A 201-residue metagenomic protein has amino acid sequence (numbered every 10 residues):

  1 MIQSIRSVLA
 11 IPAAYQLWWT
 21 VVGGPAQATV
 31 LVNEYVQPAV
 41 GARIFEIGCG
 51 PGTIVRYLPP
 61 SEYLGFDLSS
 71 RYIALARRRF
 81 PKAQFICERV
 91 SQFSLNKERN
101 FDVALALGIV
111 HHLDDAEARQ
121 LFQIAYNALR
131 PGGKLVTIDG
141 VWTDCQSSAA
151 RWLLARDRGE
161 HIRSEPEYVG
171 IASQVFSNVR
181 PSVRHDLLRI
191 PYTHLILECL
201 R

Functional and structural regions predicted by a protein language model:
I2-A28: Class I SAM-dependent methyltransferase Rossmann-like catalytic core, especially the SAM/SAH-binding loop
V22-V40: Conserved alpha-helix/loop element of class I SAM-dependent methyltransferases that forms part of the SAM/SAH-binding
G41-G50: Conserved class I S-adenosyl-L-methionine
G50-Q92: Class I SAM-dependent methyltransferase SAM/SAH-binding core
L105: A conserved beta-strand element that flanks and buttresses the S-adenosyl-L-methionine
R119-P131: A short glycine-rich, Lys/Arg-flanked "PGG" loop and its adjoining helix->strand segment in the class I
G132-G140: Conserved beta-strand signature within the Rossmann-like core of class I S-adenosyl-L-methionine
E160-F176: Short alpha-helix
